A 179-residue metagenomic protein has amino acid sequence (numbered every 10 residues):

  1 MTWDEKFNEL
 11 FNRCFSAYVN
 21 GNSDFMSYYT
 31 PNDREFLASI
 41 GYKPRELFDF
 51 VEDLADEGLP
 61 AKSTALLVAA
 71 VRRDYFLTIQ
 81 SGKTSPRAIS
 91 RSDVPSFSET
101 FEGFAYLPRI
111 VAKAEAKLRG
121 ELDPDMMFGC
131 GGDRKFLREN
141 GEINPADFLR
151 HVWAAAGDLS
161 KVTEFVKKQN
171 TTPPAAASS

Functional and structural regions predicted by a protein language model:
M1-P124, G157, V162, V166 (+1 more regions): Polar/charged low-complexity regulatory segments
L37, L122-V166: Amphipathic alpha-helical packing elements
